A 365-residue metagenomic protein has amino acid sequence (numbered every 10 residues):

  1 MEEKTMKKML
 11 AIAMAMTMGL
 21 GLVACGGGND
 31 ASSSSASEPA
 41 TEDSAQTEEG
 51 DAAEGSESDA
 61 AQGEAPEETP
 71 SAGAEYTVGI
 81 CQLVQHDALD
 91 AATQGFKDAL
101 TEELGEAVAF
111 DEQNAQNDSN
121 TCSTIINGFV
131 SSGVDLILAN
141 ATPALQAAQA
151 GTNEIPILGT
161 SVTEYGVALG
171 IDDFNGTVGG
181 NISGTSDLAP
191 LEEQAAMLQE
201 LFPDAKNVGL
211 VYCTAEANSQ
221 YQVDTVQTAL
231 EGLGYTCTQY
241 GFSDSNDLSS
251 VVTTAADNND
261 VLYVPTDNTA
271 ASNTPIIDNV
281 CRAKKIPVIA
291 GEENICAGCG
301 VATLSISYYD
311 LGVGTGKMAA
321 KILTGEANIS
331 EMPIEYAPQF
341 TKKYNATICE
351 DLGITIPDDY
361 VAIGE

Functional and structural regions predicted by a protein language model:
M6-G28: Sec-dependent N-terminal signal peptides of Gram-positive bacterial secreted proteins and lipoproteins
L22-E48, A52-E57, Q62: Bacterial lipoprotein signal-peptidase II cleavage site
A61, S71-G105, D111-T121, A215 (+3 more regions): Extracytoplasmic "Venus flytrap"
P70-G73, Y165-N207, I306-A327: Hydrophobic alpha-helical segments within soluble ligand-binding/sensing domains
V78-I80, F96, S183-L230, E331-I348: An alpha-beta-alpha
E112-D173, D267-G291: Beta-alpha junction/loop-to-helix N-cap segments that form part of ligand/metal-binding clefts
A217-I286, E292: Pocket-lining segment of extracytoplasmic ligand-binding domains
K321-E365: Hinge/cleft segment of the Venus flytrap/periplasmic-binding protein
